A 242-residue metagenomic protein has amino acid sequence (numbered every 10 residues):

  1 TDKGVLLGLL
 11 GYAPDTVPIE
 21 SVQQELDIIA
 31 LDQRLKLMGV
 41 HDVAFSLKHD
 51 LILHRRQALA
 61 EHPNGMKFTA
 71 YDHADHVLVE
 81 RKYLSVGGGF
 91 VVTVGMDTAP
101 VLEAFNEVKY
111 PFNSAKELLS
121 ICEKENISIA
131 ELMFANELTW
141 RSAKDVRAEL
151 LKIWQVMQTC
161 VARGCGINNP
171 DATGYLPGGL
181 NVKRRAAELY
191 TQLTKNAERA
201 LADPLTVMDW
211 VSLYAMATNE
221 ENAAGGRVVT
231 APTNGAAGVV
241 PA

Functional and structural regions predicted by a protein language model:
T1-L132: Beta-sandwich/jelly-roll carbohydrate-recognition scaffolds of carbohydrate-active enzymes
R34-K36, R55-R56, H76, R81 (+7 more regions): Arginine residue identity/basic-tract feature
H41-A44, E131-F134, A202, M216-E221: Short amphipathic alpha-helical segments, especially helix-boundary/capping motifs
P100-C165, A172, L176-G179: Glycine-rich, mobile lid/loop segments that gate access to catalytic sites or pores
K144-A242: Accessory "access/gating" subregions that flank catalytic or transport cores
